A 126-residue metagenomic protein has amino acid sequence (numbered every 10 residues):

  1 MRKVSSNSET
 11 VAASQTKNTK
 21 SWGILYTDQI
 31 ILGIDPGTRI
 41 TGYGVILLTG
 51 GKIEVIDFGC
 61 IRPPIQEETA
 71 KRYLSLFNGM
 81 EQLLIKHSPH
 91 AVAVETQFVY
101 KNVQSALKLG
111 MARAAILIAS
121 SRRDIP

Functional and structural regions predicted by a protein language model:
M1-P126: Phosphate- and other anionic-substrate recognition elements at nucleic-acid/protein interfaces
